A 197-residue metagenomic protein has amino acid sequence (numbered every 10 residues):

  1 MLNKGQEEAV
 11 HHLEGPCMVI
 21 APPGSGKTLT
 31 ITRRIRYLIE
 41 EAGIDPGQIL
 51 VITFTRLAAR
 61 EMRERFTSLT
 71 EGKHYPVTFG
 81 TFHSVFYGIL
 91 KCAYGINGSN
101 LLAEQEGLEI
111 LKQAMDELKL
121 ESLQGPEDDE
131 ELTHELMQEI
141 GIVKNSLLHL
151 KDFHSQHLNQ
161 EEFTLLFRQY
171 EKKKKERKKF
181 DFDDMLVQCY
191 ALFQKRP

Functional and structural regions predicted by a protein language model:
M1-A21, S25, L29-T30, Q48-L50 (+1 more regions): Accessory N-terminal region flanking or inserted into the helicase ATPase core in nucleic-acid motor proteins
M1-N97: P-loop NTPase Walker
I44-Q48, S68-V77, C92-E104, M115-D129 (+2 more regions): Short, polar/flexible loop-turn hinges at active-site or ligand-entry regions and domain interfaces
H83, A103, D181-D184: Acidic side chains
I89, Q105-E106, D184-L186: Solvent-exposed, flexible loop/coil residues
G107-K112: An amphipathic alpha-helix signature
